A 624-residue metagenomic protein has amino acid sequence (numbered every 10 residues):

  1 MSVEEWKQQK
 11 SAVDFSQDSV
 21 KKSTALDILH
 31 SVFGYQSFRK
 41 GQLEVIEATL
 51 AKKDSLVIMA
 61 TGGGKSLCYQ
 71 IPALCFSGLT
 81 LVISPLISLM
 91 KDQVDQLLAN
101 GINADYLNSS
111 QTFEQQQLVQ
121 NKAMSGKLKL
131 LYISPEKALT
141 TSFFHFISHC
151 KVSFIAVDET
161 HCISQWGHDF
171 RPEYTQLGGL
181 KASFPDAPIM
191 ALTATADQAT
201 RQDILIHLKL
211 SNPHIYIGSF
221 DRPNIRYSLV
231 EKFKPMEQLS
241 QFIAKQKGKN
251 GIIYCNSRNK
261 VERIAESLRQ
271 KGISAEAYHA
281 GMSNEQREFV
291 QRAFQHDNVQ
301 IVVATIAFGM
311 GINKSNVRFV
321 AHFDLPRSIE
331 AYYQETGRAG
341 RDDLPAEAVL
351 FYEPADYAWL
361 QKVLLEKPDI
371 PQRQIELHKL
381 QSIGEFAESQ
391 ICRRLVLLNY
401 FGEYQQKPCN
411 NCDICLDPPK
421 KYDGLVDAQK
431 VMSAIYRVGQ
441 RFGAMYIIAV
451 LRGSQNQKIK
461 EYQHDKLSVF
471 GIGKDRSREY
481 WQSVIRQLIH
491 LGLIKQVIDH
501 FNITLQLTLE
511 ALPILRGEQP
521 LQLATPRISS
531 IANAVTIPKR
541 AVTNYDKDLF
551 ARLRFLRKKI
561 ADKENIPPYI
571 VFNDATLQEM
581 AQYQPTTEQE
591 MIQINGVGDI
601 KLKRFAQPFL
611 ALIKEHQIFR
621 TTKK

Functional and structural regions predicted by a protein language model:
M1-A25, E376-L377, Q406-K624: Accessory DNA-binding and partner-docking regions appended to nucleic-acid-acting proteins, especially the terminal
S19, S23-V32, Q36-K40, E44-L56 (+6 more regions): Helicase motor core with emphasis on the C-terminal RecA-like subdomain
P185, K247, Q390, Q440 (+1 more regions): Flexible coil/turn residues that form the inter-helical turn or adjacent wing/linker of helix-turn-helix
K379-Y404, L549, F555, D562-E564: C-terminal accessory regions
